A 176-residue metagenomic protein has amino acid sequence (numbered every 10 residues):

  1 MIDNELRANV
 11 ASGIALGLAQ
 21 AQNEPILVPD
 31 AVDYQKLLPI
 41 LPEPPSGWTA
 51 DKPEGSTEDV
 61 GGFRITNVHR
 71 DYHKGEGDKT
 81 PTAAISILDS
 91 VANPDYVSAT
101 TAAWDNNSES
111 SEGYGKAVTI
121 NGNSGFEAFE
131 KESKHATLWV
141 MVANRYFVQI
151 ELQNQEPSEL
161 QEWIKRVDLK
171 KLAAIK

Functional and structural regions predicted by a protein language model:
M1, L6-R7, A11, L16-N23 (+1 more regions): A short, solvent-exposed beta-edge/loop patch
P25-K131: Short, solvent-exposed recognition patches
